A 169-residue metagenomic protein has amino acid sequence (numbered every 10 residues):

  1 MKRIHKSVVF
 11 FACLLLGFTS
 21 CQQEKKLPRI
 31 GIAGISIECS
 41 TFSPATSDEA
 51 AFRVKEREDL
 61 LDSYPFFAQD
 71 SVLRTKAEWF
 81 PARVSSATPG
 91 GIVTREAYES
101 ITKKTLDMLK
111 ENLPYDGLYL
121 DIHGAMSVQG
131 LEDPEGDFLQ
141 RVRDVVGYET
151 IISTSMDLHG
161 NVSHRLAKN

Functional and structural regions predicted by a protein language model:
M1-V8: Bacterial N-terminal signal peptides that target proteins for export
A12-K26: Bacterial Sec-dependent signal peptides at the C-terminal "C-region" and cleavage site
K25-V72: N-terminal amphipathic/basic leader segments beginning at the initiator methionine
G31, S36-E38, R95-T102, K110-N169: Active-site histidine-anchored catalytic micro-motif
I37, D48-A50, T75-A77, P81-V84 (+1 more regions): Surface-exposed loop and adjacent secondary-structure segments within mature catalytic domains
A51-R57, R83-I92, H123-G124: Glycine-/proline-rich flexible loop or hinge segments
A68-F80, V145-Y148: A structural motif corresponding to the C-terminal end of an alpha-helix and its immediate exit/capping segment
R74-F80, V84-A97, I101-M108: Low-complexity, highly charged intrinsically disordered N-terminal segments that act as targeting/localization
